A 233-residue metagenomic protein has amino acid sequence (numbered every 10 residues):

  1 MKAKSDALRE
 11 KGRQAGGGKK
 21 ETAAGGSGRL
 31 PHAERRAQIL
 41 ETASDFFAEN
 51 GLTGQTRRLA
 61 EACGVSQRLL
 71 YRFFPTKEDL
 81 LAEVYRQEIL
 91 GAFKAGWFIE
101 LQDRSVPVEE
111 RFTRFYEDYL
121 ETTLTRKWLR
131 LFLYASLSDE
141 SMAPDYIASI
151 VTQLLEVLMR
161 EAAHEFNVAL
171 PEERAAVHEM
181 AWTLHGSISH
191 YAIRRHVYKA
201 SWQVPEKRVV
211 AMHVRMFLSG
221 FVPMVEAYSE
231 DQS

Functional and structural regions predicted by a protein language model:
M1-E34, D45, E100-L101, V225-S233: N-terminal intrinsically disordered/low-complexity leader segments
K4, P171-V197, P205-G220: Hydrophobic alpha-helical segments that form the core of small-molecule binding pockets and/or dimer interfaces
Q38, T42, F46-V84: Helix-turn-helix
E41, E109-L124, L129-L137, H178 (+3 more regions): Amphipathic alpha-helical segments that line or abut small-molecule/effector binding pockets and mediate allosteric
L59, E83, Q87, L131-A135 (+3 more regions): Short acidic/histidine-centered micro-motifs embedded in hydrophobic/aromatic stretches that mark compact functional
V84-F115: Amphipathic alpha-helical linker/stalk segments
W97, T123-P144, A148, I193-Y198: Amphipathic alpha-helical segments used for helix-helix packing
E121, S141-N167, E179-W182, A211 (+1 more regions): Amphipathic alpha-helical packing segments from all-alpha helical-bundle domains
